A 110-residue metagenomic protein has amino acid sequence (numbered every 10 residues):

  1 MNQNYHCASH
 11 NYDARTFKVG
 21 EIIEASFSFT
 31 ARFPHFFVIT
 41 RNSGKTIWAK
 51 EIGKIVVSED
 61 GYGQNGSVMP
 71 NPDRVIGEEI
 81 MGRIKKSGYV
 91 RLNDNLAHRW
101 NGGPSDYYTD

Functional and structural regions predicted by a protein language model:
M1-V19, R32: Mixed-charge, Lys/Arg-rich low-complexity intrinsically disordered regions
N2-H6, V56-D110: Intrinsically disordered, low-complexity, charged/polar segments
Y12-D13, S26, F36-F37: Generic recognition of flexible, low-complexity loop/linker segments
K18-F27: Tryptophan-anchored aromatic micro-motifs
F27-F33, Y108-D110: His-enriched metal-coordination microenvironments in redox/metal-binding proteins
S28, G44-K45: Residue-level marker of positions within ordered structural domains that often coincide with functionally constrained
F33-G44: Short beta-strand-centered aromatic/proline hotspots
K45-G53: Short, solvent-exposed secondary-structure boundary/capping segments
